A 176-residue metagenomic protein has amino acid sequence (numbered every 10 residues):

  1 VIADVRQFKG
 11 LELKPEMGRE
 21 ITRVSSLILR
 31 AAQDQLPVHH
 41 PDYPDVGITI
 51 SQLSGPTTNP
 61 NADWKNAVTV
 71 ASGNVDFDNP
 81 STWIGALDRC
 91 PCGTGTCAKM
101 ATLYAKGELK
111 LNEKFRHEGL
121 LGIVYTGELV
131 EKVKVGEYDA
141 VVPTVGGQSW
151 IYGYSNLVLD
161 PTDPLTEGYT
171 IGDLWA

Functional and structural regions predicted by a protein language model:
V1-A176: Active-site proximal loop and beta-alpha junction motif in alpha/beta enzyme cores
